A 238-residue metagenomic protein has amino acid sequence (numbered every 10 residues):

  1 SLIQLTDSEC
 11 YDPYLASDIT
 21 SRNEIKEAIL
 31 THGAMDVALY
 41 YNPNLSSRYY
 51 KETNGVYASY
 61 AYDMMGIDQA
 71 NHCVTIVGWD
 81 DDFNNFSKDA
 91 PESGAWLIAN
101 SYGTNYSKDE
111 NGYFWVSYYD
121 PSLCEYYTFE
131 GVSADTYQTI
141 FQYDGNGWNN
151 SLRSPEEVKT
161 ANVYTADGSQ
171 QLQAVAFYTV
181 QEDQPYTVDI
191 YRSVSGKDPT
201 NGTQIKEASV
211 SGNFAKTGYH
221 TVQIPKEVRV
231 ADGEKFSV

Functional and structural regions predicted by a protein language model:
S1-E92, A99, T104-L172, A176-Q181 (+2 more regions): Predominantly the structural core of cysteine protease catalytic domains
S93-W96, Y186: Repetitive beta-architecture junctions, highlighting loop-to-beta-strand starts across blade-like repeats
D183-V238: Aromatic- and Gly/Pro-enriched, solvent-exposed loop/edge beta-strand patches characteristic of beta-rich domains
